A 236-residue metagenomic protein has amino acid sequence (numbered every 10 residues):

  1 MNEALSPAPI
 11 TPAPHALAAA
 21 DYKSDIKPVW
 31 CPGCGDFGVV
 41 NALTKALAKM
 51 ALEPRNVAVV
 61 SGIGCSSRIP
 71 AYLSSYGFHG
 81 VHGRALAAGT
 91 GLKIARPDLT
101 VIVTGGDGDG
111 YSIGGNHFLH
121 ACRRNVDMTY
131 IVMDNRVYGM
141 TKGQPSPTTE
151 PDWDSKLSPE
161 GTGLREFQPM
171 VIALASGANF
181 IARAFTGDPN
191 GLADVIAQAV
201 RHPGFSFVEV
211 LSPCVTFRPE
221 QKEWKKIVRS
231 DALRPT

Functional and structural regions predicted by a protein language model:
N2-K23: Cofactor-/ligand-binding subdomain signature composed of acidic, glycine-rich, tryptophan-containing flexible loops
P9-P12, L43-V60, R96-D98, G115-V126: Long, contiguous secondary-structure blocks with strong helical propensity
A16, A20-V81: Active-site diphosphate/adenylate-binding microenvironment
K23, P32, M50-P54, I94-P97 (+5 more regions): Solvent-exposed alpha-helices and their adjacent loops that cap or buttress functional pockets in soluble metabolic
G35, V39, R84-A88, R165-P169: Catalytic-loop motifs flanking and including active-site residues across diverse enzymes
N56-G62, V103-G106, V132, A184 (+1 more regions): Beta-strand segments within the central parallel beta-sheet cores of soluble alpha/beta enzyme folds
I63-G139: Thiamine diphosphate
I113-M128, M133, V137-T236: Glycine-rich ThDP/TPP pyrophosphate-binding loop and its adjacent helix/strand module within ThDP-dependent enzymes
